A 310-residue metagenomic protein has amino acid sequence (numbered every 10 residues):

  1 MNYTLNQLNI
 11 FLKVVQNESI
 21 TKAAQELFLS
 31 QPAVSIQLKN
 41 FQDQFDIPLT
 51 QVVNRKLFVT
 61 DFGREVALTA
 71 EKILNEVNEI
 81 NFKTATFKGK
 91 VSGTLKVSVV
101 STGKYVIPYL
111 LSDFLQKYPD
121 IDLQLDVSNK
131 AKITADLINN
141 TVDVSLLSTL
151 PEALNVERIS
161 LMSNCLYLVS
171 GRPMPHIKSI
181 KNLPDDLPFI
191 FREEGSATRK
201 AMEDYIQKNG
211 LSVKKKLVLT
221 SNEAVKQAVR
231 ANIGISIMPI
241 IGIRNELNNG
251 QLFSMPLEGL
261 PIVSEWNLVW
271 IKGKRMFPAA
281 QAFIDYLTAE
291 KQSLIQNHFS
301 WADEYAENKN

Functional and structural regions predicted by a protein language model:
N2-Y3, L68, Y109, D113 (+4 more regions): Short beta-strand-centered segments that line the small-molecule binding cleft or hinge of alpha/beta clamshell
L12-S30: Short helix-boundary/capping micro-motifs
P32, F82, K88-K117, D122-D126 (+1 more regions): N-terminal winged-helix
Q42-D61: A short LG(V/I)-centered, amphipathic sequence patch enriched for acidic residue(s) preceding the LG motif
K88, V156-E194, K200: Flexible hinge/capping segments at coil-to-helix
N129-T134, I138-T141, L147-S148, E203-M255: Hydrophobic hinge/microswitch elements
A153-S160, N164, I177, Q227-G273 (+1 more regions): Beta-alpha-beta core module
P188-N209, M276-A280, I284, K291-A302: Secondary-structure junction motif
